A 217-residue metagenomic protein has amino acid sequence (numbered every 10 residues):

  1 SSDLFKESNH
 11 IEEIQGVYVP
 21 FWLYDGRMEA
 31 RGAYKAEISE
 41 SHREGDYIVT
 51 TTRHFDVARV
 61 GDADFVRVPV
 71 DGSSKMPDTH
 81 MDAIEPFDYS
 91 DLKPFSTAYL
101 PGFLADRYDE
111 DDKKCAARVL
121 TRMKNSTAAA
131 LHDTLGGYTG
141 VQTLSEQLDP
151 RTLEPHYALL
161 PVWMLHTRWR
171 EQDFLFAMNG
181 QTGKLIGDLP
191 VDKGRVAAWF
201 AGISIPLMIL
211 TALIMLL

Functional and structural regions predicted by a protein language model:
S2-R168: Charged, low-complexity helical/coil segments in non-catalytic cytosolic or luminal regions
R31-A33, Q172-D173, K184, G194-R195: Flexible loop/turn segments at secondary-structure boundaries
L160-L189: Extended, hydrophilic extramembrane loops/domains of integral membrane proteins
D188-A201: Juxtamembrane/start-of-transmembrane alpha-helix segments at the extracytoplasmic/lumenal side of membrane anchors
I209-L217: Juxtamembrane boundary at the C-terminal end of a transmembrane helix
